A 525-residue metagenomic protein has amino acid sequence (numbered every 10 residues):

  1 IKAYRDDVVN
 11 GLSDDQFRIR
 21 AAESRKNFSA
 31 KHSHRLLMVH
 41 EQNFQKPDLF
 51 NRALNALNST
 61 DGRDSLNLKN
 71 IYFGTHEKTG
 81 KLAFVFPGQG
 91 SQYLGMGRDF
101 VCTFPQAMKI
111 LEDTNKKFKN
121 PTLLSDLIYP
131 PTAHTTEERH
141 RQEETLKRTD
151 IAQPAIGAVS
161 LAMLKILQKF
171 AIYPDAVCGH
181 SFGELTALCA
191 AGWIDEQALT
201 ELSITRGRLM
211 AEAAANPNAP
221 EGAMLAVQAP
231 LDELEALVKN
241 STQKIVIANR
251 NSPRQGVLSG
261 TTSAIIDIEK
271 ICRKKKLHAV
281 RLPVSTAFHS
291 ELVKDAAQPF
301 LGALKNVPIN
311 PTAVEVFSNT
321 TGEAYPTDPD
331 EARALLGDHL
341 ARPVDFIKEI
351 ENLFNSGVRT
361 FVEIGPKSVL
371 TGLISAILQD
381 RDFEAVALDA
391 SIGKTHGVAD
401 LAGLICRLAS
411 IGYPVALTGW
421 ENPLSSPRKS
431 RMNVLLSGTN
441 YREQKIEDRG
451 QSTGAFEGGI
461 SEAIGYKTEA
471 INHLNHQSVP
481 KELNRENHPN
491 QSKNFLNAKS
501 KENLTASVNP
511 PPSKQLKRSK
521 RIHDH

Functional and structural regions predicted by a protein language model:
I1, P47-L49, Y93-G97, E235-A236 (+5 more regions): Short helix/loop capping segments that flank catalytic or ligand/cofactor-binding pockets
I1-K81, R98, N216-E233, Q255-D267 (+8 more regions): Flexible catalytic loop/linker elements that gate and position reactive groups at enzyme active sites
G11, D15, H40-P47, N51 (+21 more regions): Electropositive phosphate-/nucleotide-binding environments in soluble metabolic enzymes
S13, L66-N240, H278-A287, T360-L373 (+3 more regions): FabD-like malonyl-/acyl-CoA
F28-S29, G179, P217, V246-N251 (+1 more regions): Short beta-strand
K31, Y72-F73, P220, L225-A226 (+3 more regions): Acyltransferase
K46-L49, D61-N67, F73-T75, T114 (+10 more regions): Flexible, low-complexity segments
L234-P253: Gly/Ser-centered flexible loop/linker motifs
